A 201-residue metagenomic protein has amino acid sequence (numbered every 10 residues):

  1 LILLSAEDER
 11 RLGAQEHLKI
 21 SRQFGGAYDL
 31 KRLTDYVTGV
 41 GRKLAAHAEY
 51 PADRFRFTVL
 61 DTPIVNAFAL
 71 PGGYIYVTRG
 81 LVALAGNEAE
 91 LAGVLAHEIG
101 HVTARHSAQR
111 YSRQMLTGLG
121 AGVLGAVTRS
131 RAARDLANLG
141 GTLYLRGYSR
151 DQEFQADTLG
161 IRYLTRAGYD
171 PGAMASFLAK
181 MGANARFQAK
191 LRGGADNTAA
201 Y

Functional and structural regions predicted by a protein language model:
L1-Y201: A Zn2+-metalloprotease active-site environment signal
